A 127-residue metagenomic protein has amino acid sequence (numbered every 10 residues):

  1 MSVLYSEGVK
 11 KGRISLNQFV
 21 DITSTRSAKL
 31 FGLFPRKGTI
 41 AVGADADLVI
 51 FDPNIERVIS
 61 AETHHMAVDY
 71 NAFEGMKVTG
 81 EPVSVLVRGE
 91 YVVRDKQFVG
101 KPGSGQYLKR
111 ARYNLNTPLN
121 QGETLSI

Functional and structural regions predicted by a protein language model:
M1-I55: His/Asp/Glu-enriched, well-ordered alpha-helical/loop segment that forms or immediately abuts the divalent-metal
S2, Q18, R57-M66, Q121: Amphipathic, alpha-helical segments enriched in basic
S2-S6, V78-V85, N114-T124: Short C-terminal domain-edge/linker segments immediately following a structured domain
S6-Q18, H64, S84-F98, E123-I127: Noncatalytic linker/hinge segments flanking ATPase motor cores
R13, R26, R36, R57 (+3 more regions): Arginine residue identity/basic-tract feature
T39, G43, D47, D69-N71 (+3 more regions): Solvent-exposed, non-transmembrane amphipathic alpha-helical segments
V42-Y107: C-terminal cap of metal-dependent C-N hydrolases
D95-I127: Intein/HINT protein-splicing elements and their conserved insertion hotspots or analogous self-processing inserts
